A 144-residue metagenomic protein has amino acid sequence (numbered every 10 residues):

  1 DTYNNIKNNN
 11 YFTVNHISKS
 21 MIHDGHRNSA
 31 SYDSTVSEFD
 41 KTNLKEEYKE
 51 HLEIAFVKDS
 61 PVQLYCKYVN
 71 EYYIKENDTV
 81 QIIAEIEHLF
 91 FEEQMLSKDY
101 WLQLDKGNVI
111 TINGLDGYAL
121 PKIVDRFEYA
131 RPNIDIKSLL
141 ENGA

Functional and structural regions predicted by a protein language model:
D1-A144: Basic, polyanion-binding surface patches
